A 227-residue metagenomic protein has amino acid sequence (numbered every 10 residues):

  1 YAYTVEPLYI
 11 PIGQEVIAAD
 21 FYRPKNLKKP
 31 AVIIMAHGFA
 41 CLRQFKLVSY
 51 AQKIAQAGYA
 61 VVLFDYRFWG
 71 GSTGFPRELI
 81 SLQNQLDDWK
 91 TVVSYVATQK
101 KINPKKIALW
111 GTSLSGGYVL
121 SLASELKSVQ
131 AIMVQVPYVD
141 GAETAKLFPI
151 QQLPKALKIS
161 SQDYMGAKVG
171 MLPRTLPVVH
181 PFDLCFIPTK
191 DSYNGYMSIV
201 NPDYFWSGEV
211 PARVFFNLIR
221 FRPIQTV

Functional and structural regions predicted by a protein language model:
Y1-A31, L82: N-terminal cap/lid segment of alpha/beta-hydrolase-fold proteins
G13, R43-K46, W69-P104, A108: Catalytic nucleophile-loop/oxyanion-hole region of alpha/beta-hydrolase and closely related hydrolase-like folds
P30, H37-L42: Active-site glycine-rich loops that stabilize anionic/oxyanionic intermediates across multiple enzyme folds
A40-Q52, Y66: The serine-hydrolase catalytic nucleophile loop
K53-T73: Conserved alpha/beta-hydrolase
G111-S121: Glycine-rich nucleophile elbow surrounding the catalytic serine of serine-hydrolase chemistry
L120-P202: Alpha/beta-hydrolase-fold enzymes
L147-F148, V210-T226: Active-site nucleophile elbow and catalytic-triad environment of alpha/beta-hydrolase enzymes
